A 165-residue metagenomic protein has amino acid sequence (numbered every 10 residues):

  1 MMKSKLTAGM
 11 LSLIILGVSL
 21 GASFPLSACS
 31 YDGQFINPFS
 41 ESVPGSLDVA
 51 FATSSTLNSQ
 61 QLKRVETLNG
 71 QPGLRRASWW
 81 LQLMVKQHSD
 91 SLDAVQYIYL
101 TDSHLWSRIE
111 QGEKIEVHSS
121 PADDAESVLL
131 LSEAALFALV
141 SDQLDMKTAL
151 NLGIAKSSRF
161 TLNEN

Functional and structural regions predicted by a protein language model:
M1-K5: Positively charged n-region of N-terminal signal peptides that target proteins for export
L6-T7, G33: Generic early N-terminus positional signal peaking at residue ~5-7
A8-G9, A138: A broad, structure-centric signal for solvent-exposed, well-ordered loop/edge residues that line or flank functional
G9-A22: Bacterial N-terminal signal peptides
F24-N165: Feature captures hydrophobic
